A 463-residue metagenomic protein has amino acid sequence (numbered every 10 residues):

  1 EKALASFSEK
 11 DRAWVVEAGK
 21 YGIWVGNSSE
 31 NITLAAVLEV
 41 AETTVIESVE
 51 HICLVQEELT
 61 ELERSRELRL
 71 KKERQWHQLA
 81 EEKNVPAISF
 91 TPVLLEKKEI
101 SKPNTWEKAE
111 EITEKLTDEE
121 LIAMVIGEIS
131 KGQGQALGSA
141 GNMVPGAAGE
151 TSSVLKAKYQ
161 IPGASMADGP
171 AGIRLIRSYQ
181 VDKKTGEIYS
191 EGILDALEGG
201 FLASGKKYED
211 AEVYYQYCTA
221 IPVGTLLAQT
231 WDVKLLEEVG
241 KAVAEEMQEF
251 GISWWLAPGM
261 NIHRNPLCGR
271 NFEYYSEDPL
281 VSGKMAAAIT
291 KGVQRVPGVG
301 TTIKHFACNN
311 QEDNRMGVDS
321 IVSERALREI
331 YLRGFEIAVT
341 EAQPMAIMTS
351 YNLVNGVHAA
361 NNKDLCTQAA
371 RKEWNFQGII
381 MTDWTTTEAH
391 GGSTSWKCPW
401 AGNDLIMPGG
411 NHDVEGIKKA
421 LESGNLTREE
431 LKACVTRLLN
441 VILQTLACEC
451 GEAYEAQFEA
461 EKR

Functional and structural regions predicted by a protein language model:
E1, S6, K20-V25, S29-E30 (+1 more regions): Glycoside hydrolase catalytic-domain context in secreted enzymes
R12, E17-G19: A glycine-anchored, Pro-Gly-centered beta-turn/N-cap motif
N31-E47: Short beta-strand elements
